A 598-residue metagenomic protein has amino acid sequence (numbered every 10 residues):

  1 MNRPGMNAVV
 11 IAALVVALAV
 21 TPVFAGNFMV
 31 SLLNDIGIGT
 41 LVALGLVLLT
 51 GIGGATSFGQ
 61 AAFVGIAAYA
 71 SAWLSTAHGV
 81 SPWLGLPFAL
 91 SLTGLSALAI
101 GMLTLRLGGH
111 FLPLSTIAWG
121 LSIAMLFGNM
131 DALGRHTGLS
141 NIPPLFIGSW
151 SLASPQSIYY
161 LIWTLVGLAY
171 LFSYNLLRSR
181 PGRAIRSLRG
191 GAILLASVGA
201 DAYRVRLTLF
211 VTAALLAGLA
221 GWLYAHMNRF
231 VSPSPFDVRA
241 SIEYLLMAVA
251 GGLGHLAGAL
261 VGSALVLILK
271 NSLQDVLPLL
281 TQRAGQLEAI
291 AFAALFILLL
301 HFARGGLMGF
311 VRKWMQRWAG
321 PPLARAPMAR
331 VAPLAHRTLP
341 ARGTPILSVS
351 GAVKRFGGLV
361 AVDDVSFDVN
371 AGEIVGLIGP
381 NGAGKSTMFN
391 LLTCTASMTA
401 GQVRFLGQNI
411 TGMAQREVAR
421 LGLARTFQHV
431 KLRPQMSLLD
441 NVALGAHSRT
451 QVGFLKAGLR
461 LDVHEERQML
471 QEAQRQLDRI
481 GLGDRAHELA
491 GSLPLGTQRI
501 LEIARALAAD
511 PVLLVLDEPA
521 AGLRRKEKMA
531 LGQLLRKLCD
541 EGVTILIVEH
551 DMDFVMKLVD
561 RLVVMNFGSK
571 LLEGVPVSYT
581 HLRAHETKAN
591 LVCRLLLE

Functional and structural regions predicted by a protein language model:
M1-M328: Transmembrane alpha-helices and adjacent helix-loop boundaries
V375-P380: The feature captures the beta-strand-to-loop junction immediately N-terminal to the Walker
G401-Q408, R420-L421: Conserved ABC transporter NBD signature motif
G453-R485, V512, Q533-R536: Conserved ABC ATPase "signature" region
L514-E518: Catalytic Walker B motif of ABC-type/P-loop ATPase nucleotide-binding domains
T580-T587: Conserved small/polar residues in nucleotide/adenosyl-binding loops
